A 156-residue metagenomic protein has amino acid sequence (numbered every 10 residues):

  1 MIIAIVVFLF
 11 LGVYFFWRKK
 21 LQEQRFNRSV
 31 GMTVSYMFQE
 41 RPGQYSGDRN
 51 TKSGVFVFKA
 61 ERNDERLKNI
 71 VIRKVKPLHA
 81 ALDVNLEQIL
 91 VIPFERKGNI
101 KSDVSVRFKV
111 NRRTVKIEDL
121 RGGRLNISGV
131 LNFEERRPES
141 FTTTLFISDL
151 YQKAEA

Functional and structural regions predicted by a protein language model:
M1-G31: A eukaryote-biased signal for short, well-structured alpha-helical docking elements
V7-L9, Y14-F15, V57, R107 (+2 more regions): Intrinsic disorder/low-structure terminal segments
K19-P93: N-terminal topogenic membrane-targeting module
D48-K52, R66, G98-V104, D119-G123: Solvent-exposed loop and beta-edge segments used for protein-protein assembly and interaction
F56-F58, I70-V75, V104-V110, L125-L131 (+1 more regions): Hydrophobic beta-strand residues in large extracellular and virion-surface proteins
N85-I117: Intrinsically disordered, low-complexity Pro/Gly/Ser/Thr-rich segments with frequent PxxP/GP/PP motifs and embedded
R112-A154: Terminal connector regions
